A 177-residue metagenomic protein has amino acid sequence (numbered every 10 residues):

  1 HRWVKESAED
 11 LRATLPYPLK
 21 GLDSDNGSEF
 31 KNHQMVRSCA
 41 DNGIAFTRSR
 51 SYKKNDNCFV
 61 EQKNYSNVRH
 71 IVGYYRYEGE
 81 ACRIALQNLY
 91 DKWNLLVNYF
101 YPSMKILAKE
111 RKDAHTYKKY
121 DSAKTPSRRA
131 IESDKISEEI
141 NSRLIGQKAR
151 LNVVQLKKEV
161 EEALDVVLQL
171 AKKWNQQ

Functional and structural regions predicted by a protein language model:
H1-P16: Active-site beta-loop-alpha junctions of metal-dependent nucleic acid enzymes, especially the RNase H-like/DDE
P16-Y17, N67-Y74, D121-K124: Short acidic (Asp/Glu) and glycine-rich catalytic loops that position anionic groups and cofactors
S24-N26, F30-C39, F46-V72, I84-Q87 (+2 more regions): RNase H-like two-metal-ion nuclease catalytic core shared by retroviral integrases and related mobile-element nucleases
I71-L86, M104-K109: Short, solvent-exposed helix-loop connector elements
L89-W93, Q147: Charge-biased, low-complexity intrinsically disordered regions
K92-P126: Charged, gly/pro-enriched flexible loop segments at helix/strand junctions
D121-Q177: C-terminal extensions of enzymes
